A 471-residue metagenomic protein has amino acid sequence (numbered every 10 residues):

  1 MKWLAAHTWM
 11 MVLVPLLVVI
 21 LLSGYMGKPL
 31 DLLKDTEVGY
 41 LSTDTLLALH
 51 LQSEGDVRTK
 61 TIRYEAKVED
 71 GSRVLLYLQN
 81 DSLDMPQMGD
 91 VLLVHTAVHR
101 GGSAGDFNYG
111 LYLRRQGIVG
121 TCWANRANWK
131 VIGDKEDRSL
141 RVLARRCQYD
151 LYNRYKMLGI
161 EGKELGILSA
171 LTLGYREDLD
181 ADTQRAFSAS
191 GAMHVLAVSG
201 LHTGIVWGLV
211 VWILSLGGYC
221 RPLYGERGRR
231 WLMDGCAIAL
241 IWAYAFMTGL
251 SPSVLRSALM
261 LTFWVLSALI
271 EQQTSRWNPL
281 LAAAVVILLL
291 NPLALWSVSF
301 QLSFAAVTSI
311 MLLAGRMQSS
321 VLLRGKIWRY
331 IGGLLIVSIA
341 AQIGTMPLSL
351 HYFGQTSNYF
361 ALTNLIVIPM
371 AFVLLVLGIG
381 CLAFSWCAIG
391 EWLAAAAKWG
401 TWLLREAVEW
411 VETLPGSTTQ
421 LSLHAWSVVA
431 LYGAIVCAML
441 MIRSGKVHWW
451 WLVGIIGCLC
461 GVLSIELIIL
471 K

Functional and structural regions predicted by a protein language model:
K2-V14, V447-L452: N-terminal Sec-pathway targeting helices
W3-L4, P15-H194: Membrane-interface helix/helix-cap signal primarily in integral membrane proteins
L49, T96, L171, S199 (+5 more regions): Divalent metal-coordination and catalytic microenvironments
C122, T183-F360, S422-L470: Hydrophobic alpha-helical transmembrane segments in multi-pass membrane proteins
C122, W129-R145, Y149, A189 (+2 more regions): Membrane-interface amphipathic/re-entrant loop segments adjacent to transmembrane helices in multi-pass membrane
N128, L201, W207-G208, W212 (+1 more regions): Cytosol/matrix-facing ends of alpha-helical transmembrane segments
E161-E164, R229-C236, M370: Membrane-interfacial loop-to-helix junctions in multi-pass transporters
